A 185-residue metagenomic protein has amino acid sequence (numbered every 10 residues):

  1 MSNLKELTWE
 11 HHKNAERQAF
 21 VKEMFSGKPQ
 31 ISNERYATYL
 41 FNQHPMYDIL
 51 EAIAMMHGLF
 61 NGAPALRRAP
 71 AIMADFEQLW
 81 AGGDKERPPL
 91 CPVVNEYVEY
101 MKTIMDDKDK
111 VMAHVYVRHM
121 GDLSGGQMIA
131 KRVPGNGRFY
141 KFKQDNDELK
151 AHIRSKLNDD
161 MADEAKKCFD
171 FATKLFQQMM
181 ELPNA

Functional and structural regions predicted by a protein language model:
M1-A185: Metal- and O2-centered redox machinery and metal/ROS homeostasis
